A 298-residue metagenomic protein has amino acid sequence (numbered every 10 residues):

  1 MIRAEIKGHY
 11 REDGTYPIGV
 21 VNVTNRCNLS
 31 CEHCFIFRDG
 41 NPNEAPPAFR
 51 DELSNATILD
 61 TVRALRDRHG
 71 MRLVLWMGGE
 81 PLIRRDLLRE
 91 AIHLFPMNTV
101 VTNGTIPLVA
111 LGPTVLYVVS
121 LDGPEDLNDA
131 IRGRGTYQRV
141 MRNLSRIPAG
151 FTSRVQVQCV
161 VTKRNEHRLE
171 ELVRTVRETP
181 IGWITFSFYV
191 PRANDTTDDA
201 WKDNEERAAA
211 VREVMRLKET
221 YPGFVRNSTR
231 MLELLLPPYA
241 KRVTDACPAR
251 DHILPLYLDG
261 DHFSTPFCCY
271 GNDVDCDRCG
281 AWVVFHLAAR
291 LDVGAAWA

Functional and structural regions predicted by a protein language model:
M1-A110: Conserved alpha-helical substructure of the radical SAM core
I2-P17, V243-A298: Flexible mid-to-C-terminal extensions adjoining Fe-S/redox cofactors in radical SAM and related proteins
V21, N25-N28, K241, Y270-D273: Processing junctions and N-termini across compartments
V23, F35-F37, V119-P124, F186-P191: Short loop/turn segments at strand-loop or loop-helix junctions that form parts of catalytic or ligand-binding pockets
A45-A48, R89, S120, D129-M141 (+4 more regions): Radical SAM enzyme [4Fe-4S]-AdoMet core and its adjacent flexible, acidic and glycine-rich loops/tails across
R66, H93, V109-Y117, P148-A149 (+1 more regions): Acidic (Asp/Glu)-rich catalytic clusters
V74, N98-V100, Y117, V155-V157 (+1 more regions): Hydrophobic/aromatic residues located in beta-strands of well-ordered beta-sheets within soluble catalytic
